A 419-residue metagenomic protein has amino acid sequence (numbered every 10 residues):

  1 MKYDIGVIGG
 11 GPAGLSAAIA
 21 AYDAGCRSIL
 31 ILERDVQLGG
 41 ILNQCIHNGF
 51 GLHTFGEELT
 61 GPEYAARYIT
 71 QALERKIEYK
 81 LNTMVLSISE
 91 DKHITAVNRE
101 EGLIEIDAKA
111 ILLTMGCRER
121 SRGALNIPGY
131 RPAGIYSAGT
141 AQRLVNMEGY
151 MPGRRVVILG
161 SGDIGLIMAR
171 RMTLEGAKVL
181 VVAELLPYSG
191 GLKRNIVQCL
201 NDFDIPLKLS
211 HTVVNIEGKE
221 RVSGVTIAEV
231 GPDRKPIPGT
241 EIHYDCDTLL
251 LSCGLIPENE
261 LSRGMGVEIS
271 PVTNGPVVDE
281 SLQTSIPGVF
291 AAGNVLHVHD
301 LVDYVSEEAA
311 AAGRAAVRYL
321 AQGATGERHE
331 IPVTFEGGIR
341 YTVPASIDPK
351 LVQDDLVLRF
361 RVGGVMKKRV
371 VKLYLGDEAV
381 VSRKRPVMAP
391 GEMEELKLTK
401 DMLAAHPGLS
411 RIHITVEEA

Functional and structural regions predicted by a protein language model:
M1-I8, A65-R155, G231-G239, L250 (+1 more regions): FAD-binding core/adjacent interface of flavoenzyme oxidoreductases
Y3-R67, Q71, R143, P152-Q198: Beta1-alpha1 glycine-rich phosphate/pyrophosphate-binding loop at the start of Rossmann-like nucleotide-binding domains
A72-A96, T173-E260, D354-P386: A Rossmann-like FAD-binding core segment of flavoenzymes
L103-I104, A110-L207, T212-R221, V295-L301: Predominantly flavin-linked oxidoreductase catalytic cores and closely associated redox partners
L113, I135-V145, T248-H299: FAD-site-proximal beta/loop scaffold in flavoenzymes
D303, A311, A315-R383: Mid-to-C-terminal Rossmann-like scaffold of FAD/NAD(P)H-dependent oxidoreductases
V371, D401-A419: Short, aromatic- and glycine-rich surface loops/edge beta-strands on solvent-exposed regions
G391-M402: Exposed aromatic-hydrophobic patches
